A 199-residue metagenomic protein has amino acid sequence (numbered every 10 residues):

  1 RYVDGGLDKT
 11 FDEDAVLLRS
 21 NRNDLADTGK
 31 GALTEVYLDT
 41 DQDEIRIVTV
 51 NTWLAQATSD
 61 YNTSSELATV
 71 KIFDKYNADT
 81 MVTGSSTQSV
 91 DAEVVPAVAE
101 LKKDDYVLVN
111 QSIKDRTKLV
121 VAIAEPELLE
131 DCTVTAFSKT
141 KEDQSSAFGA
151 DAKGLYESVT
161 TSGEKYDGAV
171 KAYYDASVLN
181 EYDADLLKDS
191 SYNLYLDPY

Functional and structural regions predicted by a protein language model:
R1-Y199: ...the same signal can extend to comparable exposed beta-sheet modules with similar sequence chemistry even outside
